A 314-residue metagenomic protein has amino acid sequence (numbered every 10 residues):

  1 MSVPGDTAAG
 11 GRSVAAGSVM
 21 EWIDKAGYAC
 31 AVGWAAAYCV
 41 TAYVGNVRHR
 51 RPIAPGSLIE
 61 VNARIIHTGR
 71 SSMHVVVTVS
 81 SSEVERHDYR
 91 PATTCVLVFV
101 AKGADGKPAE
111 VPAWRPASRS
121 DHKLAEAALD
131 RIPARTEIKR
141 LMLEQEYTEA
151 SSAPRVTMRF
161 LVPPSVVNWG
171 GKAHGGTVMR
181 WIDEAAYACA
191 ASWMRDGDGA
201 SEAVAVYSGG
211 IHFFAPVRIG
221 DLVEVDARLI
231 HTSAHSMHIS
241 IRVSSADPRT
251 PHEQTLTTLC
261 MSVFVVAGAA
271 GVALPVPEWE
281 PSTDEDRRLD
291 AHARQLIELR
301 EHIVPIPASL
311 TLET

Functional and structural regions predicted by a protein language model:
M1-A15, W114, A127-W181, A188-R195 (+1 more regions): Catalytic strand-loop segment that frames the active site of acyl-thioester-processing enzymes
M1-E60, E85-Y89, E278-P281, L296-L299 (+1 more regions): Hydrophobic, helix-prone linear segments
S2-V3, R48, V98, R159-L161 (+2 more regions): Generic structural detector for well-ordered beta-strands
M20-D24, M179-D183, H238: Hydrophobic face of alpha-helices
G27-H74, R90-T94, E184-D226, I230-H231 (+3 more regions): Hydrophobic beta-strand-centered segment that forms part of the acyl-chain substrate-binding groove
V47, V100, S165-V167, K172 (+2 more regions): Flexible, active-site-adjacent loop/turn segments at secondary-structure boundaries
I53-P55, I66-T136, I219, I230-T314: HotDog/MaoC-like acyl-thioester-processing domains
